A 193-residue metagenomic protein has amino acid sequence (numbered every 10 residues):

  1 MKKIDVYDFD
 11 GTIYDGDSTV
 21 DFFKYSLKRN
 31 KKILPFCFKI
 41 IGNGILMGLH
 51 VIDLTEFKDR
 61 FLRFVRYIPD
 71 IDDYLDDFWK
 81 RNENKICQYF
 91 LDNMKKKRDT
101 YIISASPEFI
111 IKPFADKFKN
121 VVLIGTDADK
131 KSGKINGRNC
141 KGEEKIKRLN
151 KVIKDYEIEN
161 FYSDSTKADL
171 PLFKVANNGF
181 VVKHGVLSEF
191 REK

Functional and structural regions predicted by a protein language model:
M1-H50: Active-site neighborhood of HAD-like aspartate-dependent phosphohydrolases
K2-I4, F78-K193: C-terminal cap/substrate-recognition subdomain and adjoining C-terminal extension of metal-dependent phosphatase-like
K28, M47, V51, Y67 (+3 more regions): A structural signal for alpha-helix termini and helix-coil/disorder junctions
I40-V65, A115-F118, V122-L123: Short, compositionally biased "basic patch" segments
L54-Y89: Metal-dependent phosphoesterase signature
